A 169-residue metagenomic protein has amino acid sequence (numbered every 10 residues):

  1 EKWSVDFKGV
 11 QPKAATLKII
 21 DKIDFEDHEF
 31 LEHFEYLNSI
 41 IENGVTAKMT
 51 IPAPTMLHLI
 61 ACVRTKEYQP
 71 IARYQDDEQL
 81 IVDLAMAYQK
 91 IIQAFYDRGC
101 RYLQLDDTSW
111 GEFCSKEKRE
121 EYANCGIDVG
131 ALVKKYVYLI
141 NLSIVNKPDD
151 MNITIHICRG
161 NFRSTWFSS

Functional and structural regions predicted by a protein language model:
E1-S169: Domain-level signal for soluble alpha/beta catalytic cores
